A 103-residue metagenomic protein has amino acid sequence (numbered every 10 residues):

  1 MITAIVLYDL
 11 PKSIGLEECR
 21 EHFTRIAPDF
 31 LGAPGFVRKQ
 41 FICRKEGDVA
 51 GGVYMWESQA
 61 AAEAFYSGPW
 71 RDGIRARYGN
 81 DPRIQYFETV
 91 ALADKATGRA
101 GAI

Functional and structural regions predicted by a protein language model:
M1-V49, Q59-S67, Y78-I103: Short S/T/G/P-rich N-terminal loop/turn motif that feeds into the first structured element of a domain
G52-W56: Conserved RNP beta-strands of RNA recognition motif
R71-R77: A common structural junction motif
